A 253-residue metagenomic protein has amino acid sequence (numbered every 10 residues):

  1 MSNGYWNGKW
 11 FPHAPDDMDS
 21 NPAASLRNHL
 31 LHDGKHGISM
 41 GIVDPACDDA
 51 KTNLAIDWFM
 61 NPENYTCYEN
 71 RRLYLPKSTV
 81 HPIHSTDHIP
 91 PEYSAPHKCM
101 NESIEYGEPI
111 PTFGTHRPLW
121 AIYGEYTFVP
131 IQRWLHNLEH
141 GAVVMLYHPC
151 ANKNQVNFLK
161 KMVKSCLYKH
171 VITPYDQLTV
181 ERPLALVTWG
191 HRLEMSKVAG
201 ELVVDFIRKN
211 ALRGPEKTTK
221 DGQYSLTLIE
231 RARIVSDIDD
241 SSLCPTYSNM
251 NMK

Functional and structural regions predicted by a protein language model:
G4-R133: Surface-exposed, low-hydrophobicity interaction/linker segments
Y106-E108, H140, T188: Generic structural "secondary-structure junction" signal
P118-S165: Mid-length scaffold segments of soluble, non-membrane domains
M162-K253: Helix-rich interaction surfaces within compact, conserved domain-sized segments that mediate assembly or partner
